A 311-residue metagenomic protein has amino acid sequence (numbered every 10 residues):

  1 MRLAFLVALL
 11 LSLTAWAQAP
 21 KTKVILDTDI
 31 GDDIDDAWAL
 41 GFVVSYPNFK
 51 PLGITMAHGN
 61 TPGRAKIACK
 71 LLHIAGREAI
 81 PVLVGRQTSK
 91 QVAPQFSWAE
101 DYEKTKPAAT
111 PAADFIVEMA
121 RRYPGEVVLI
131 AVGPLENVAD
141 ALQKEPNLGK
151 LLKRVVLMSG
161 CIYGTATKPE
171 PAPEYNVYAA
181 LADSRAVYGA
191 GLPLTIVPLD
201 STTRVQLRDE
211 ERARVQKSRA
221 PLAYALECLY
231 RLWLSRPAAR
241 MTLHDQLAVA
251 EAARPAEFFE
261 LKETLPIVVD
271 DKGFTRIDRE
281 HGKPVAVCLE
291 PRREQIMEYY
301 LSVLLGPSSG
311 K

Functional and structural regions predicted by a protein language model:
A4-T14: Bacterial N-terminal signal peptides
A19-I30, I34-K70, E103-T202, D209: Active-site histidine-anchored catalytic micro-motif
P20-K21, W38-Y46, K50, Y175-K311: Conformational coupling and interaction surfaces
P20-L26, P62-R122, K283-P291, Q295 (+2 more regions): Metal-dependent C-N hydrolase catalytic cores
L52-G53, I80-P81, L265: Short N-terminal amphipathic alpha-helices
